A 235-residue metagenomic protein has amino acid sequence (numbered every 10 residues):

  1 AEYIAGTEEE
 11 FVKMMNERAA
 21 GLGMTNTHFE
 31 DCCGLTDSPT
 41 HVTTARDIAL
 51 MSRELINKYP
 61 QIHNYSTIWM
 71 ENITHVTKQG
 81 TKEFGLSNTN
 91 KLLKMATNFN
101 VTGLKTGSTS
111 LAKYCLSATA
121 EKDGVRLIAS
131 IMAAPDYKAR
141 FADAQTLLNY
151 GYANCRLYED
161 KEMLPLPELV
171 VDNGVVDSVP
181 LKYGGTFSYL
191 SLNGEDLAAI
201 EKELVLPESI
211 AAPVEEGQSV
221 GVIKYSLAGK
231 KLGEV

Functional and structural regions predicted by a protein language model:
A1-G6, E10-M15, I48-M51, A129 (+1 more regions): Alpha-helical scaffold elements that line and support the substrate/ligand-binding pocket of soluble hydrolases
A1-I4, E30-T36, I68-E71: Short linear capping/connector segments at secondary-structure termini
E9-H28: Short, charged, amphipathic alpha-helices and their helix-cap/turn boundaries
M24, H28, P39-V235: Domain-terminus/edge residues, biased toward the C-terminal soluble/receptor-binding domains of extracytoplasmic
